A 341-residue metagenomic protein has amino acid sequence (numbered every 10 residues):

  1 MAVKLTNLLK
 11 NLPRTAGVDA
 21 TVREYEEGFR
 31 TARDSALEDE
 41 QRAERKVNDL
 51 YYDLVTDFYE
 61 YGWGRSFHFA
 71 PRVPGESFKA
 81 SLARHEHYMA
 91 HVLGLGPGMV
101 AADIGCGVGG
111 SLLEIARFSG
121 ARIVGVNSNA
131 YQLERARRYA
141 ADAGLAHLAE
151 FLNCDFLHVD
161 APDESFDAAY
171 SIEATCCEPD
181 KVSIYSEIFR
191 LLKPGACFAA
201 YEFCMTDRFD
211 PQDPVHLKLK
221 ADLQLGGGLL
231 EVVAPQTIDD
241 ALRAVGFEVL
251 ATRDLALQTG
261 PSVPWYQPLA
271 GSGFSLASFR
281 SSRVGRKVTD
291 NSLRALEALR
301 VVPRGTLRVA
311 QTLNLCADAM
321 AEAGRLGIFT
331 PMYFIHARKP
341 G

Functional and structural regions predicted by a protein language model:
A2-F58: N-terminal auxiliary segments of SAM/dcSAM-dependent transferases
R65-S66, E76-M99: Conserved alpha-helix/loop element of class I SAM-dependent methyltransferases that forms part of the SAM/SAH-binding
V100-A102, S111-H158: Class I SAM-dependent methyltransferase SAM/SAH-binding core
V108: Conserved SAM/SAH-binding loop
L157-A168: A short acidic, Gly/Pro-enriched loop at the edge of an enzyme's catalytic core that lines a small-molecule cofactor
D167-D180: A short SAM/SAH-binding and catalytic strip from SAM-dependent methyltransferases
V182-C197: A short glycine-rich, Lys/Arg-flanked "PGG" loop and its adjoining helix->strand segment in the class I
P211-F329, R338-P340: Substrate-binding/catalytic lobe of Class I Rossmann-like enzymes that use SAM or dcSAM, i.e., the mid-to-C-terminal
